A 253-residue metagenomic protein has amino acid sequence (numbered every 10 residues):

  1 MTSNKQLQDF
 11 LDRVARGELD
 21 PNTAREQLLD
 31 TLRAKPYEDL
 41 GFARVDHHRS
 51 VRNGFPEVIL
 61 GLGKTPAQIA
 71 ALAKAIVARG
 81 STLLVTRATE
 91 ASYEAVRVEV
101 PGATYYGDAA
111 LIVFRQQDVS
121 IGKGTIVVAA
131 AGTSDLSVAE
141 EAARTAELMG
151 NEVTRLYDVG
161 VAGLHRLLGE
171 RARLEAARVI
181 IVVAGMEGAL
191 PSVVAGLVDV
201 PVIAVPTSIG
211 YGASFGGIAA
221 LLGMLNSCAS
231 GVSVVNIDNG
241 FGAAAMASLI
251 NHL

Functional and structural regions predicted by a protein language model:
M1-T89, Y93, E99: Long amphipathic alpha-helical segments
P56-I59, L83, T125-A131, I180-V182 (+1 more regions): Short glycine-rich or small-residue beta-strand-to-loop segments that form or flank ligand, phosphate, metal/Fe-S
A67-I69, D135-E140, L164-H165, A184-V194 (+2 more regions): Short glycine/serine/threonine-rich phosphate/pyrophosphate-binding segments that cradle anionic phosphate groups
A109-R115, E152-R173, I218-A219, V235: Glycine-rich oxoanion-binding loops at beta->alpha junctions
K123-H165: Glycine-rich phosphate/diphosphate-binding loop of Rossmann-like nucleotide-binding domains
A130, R171, E175, I209-L253: C-terminal binding/interaction regions
G169-T207: Glycine-rich phosphate-binding loop
